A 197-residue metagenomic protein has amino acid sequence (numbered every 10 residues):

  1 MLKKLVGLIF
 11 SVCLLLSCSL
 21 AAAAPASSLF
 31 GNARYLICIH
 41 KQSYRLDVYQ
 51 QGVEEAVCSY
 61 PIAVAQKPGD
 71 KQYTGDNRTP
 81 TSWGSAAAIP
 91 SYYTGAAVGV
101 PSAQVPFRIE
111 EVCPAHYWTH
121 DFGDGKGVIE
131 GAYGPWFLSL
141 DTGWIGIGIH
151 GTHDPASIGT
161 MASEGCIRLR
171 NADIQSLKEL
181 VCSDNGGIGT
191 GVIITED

Functional and structural regions predicted by a protein language model:
M1-I9: Bacterial N-terminal signal peptides that target proteins for export
K3, C18-A21: Short, intrinsically disordered, low-complexity terminal segments
K3-K4, K41, R45, R168: Basic side chains
L5-V6, Y73, T119-H120: Residue-level detector of intrinsically disordered/flexible regions characterized by low predicted structural confidence
I9-S17: Bacterial N-terminal signal peptides
A21-Q104, I188-D197: Intrinsically disordered, low-complexity, Pro/Ser/Thr/Asn/Gly/Ala-rich spacer/linker segments adjacent to signal
P25-N32, G52, R78, A96-Q104 (+1 more regions): Exported/periplasmic cell-wall-interacting domains
